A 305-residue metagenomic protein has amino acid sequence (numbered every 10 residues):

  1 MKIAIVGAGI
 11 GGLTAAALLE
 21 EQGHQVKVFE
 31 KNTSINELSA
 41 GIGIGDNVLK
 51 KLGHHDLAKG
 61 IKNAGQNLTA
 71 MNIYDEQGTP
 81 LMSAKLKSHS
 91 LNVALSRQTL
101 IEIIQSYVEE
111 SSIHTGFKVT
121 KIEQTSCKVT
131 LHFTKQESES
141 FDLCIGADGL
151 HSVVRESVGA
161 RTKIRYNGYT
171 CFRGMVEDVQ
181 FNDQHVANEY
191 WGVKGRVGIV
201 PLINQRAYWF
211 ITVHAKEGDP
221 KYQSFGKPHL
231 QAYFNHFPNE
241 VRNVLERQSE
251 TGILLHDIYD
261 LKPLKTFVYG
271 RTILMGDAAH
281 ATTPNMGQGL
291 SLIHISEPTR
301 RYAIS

Functional and structural regions predicted by a protein language model:
M1-I3, E20, G45-R173, P220-K227: Conserved N-terminal helical subregion
A8-I10: Glycine-rich Rossmann-fold phosphate-binding loop(s) that bind the pyrophosphate of adenine dinucleotide cofactors
E20-S39: Glycine-rich FAD pyrophosphate-binding loop
S34-K50: Conserved N-terminal glycine-rich FAD pyrophosphate-binding loop of Rossmann-like flavoproteins
M82-E102, K135-E137, E177-I253: Conserved FAD/dinucleotide-binding core of flavoprotein oxidoreductases
D257-A278: FAD-binding beta-loop-beta segment adjacent to the flavin cofactor pocket
A279-S291: Glycine-rich phosphate/pyrophosphate-binding beta-alpha loops
H294, R301-S305: Single conserved hydrophobic/aromatic residue that forms the stacking wall/gate of nucleotide- or nucleobase-binding
